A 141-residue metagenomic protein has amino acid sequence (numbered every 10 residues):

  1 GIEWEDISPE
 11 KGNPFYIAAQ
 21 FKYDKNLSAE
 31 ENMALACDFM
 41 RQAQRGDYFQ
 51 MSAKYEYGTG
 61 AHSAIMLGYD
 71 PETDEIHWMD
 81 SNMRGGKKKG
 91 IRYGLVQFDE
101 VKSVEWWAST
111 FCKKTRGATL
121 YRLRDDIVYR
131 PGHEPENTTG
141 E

Functional and structural regions predicted by a protein language model:
I2-K88: ...with weaker cross-activation on analogous glycine-rich loops/strands in unrelated enzymes
N26, M66, G94, T119-R122: Acidic/proline-rich low-complexity IDRs
K87-Q97: A short macromolecule-binding patch
V96-E141: Low-complexity, Gly/Ser/Thr/Pro-rich intrinsically disordered linker/tail segments
